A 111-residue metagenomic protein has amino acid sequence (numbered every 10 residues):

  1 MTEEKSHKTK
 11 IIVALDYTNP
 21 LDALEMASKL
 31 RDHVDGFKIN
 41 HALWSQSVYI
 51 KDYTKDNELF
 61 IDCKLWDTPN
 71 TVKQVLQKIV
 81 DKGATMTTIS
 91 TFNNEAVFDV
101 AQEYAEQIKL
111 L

Functional and structural regions predicted by a protein language model:
M1-Y17, L21-E25: N-terminal amphipathic alpha-helix/helix-capping segment at the start of soluble metabolic enzymes
E4-S6, D32, K55-N57, E106-I108: Short helix-capping segments at alpha-helix termini
H7-I11, D67, T71-L111: Conserved anion-binding
K10-A14, D35-K38, E58-D62, T85-M86 (+1 more regions): Structural preference for beta-strand elements that scaffold enzyme active sites
L15-Y17, N40-H41, S90-F92: Structural motif
A23-L30, K38-K82, N94-E95: N-terminal active-site wall of soluble small-molecule enzyme domains
